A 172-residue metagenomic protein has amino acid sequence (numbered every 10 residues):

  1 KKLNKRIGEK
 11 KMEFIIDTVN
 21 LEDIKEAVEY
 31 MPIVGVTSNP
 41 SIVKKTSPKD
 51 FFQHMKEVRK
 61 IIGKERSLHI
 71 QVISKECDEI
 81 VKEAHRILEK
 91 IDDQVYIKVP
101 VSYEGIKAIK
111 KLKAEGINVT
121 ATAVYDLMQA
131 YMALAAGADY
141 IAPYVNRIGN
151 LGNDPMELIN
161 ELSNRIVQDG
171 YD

Functional and structural regions predicted by a protein language model:
K1-K11: Short, Lys/Arg-enriched N-terminal segments with co-localized hydrophobic residues within the first ~10-30 amino acids
K11, D93, Y171-D172: A short helix-to-beta-strand connector/capping loop
M12-I15, V119: Short, flexible loop segments at the rims of nucleotide/cofactor-binding pockets, characterized by
F14-I24, Y30-P32, S38-K111: Active-site beta->alpha loop and helix N-cap motifs at the rims of alpha/beta catalytic domains
I24-K25, K45, M128, A135: Hydrophobic, well-ordered secondary-structure scaffolds
A27, V81, I109-K110, Y131-L134 (+1 more regions): Short, well-ordered secondary-structure micro-motifs
Y30-G35, I91-D93, K111-T120, A135-A142: Glycine-enriched alpha-helix->loop->beta-strand junction motifs that scaffold or abut catalytic
Y103, N118-T120, L127-D172: Catalytic alpha/beta core domains of metabolic enzymes, predominantly
